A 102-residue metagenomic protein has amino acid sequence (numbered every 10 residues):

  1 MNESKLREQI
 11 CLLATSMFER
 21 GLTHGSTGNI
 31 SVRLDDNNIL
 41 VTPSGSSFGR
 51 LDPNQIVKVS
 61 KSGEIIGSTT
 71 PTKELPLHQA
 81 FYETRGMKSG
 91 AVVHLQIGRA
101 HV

Functional and structural regions predicted by a protein language model:
M1: Glycine-rich phosphate-binding "P-loop"
S4-S89: An anion-binding catalytic pocket shared by soluble metabolic enzymes
V92-H94: Short glycine-aspartate micro-motif
A100-V102: Conserved small/polar residues in nucleotide/adenosyl-binding loops
